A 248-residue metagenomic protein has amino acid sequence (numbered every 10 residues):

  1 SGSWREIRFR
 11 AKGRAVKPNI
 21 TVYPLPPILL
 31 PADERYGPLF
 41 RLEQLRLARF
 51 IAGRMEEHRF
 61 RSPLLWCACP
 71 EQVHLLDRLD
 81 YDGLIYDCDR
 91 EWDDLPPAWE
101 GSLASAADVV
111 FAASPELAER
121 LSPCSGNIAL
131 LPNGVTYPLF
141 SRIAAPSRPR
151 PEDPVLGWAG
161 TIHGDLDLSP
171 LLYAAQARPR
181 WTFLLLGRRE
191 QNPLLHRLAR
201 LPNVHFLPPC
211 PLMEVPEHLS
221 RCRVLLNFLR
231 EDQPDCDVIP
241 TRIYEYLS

Functional and structural regions predicted by a protein language model:
G2-R59, H205: A conserved catalytic-core segment of Leloir-type glycosyltransferases
R49-E56, F60, E91-V110, L117-A118: Membrane-proximal helix-turn-helix segments that form the acceptor-binding/catalytic region of lipid-linked
L64-C67, L76-W92: Active-site proximal beta-strand in glycosyltransferases
E116, G134, I143: Carbohydrate-associated surface elements
R148-L166, L171-R178, F183-L186: Conserved donor-binding/catalytic core segment of Leloir-type glycosyltransferases
G187, N192-P216: Nucleotide-activated donor-binding/catalytic signature segment of Leloir-type glycosyltransferases, i.e., the conserved
P216, P240-S248: Short alpha-helical segment that forms part of, or immediately flanks, the ligand-binding pocket in carbohydrate-active
S220-D237: Acidic donor-binding loop of glycosyltransferase active sites
